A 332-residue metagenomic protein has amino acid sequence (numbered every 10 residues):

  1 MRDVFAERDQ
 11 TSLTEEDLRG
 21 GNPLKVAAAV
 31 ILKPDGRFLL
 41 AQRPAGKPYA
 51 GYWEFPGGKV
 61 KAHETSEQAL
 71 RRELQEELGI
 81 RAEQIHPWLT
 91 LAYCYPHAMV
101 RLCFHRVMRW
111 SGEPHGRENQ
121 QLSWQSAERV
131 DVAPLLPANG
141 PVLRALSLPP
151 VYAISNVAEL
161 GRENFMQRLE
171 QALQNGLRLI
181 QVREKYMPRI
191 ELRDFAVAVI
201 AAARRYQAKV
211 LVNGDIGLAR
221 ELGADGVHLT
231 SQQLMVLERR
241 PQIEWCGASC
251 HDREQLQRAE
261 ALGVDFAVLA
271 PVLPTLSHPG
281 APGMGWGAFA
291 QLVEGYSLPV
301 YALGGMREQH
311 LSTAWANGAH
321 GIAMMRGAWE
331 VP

Functional and structural regions predicted by a protein language model:
E7-D9, L13-L39: Conserved N-terminal beta-strand and adjoining loop/helix that marks the start of the Nudix/MutT-like hydrolase domain
K33, L91-P114: Active-site-adjacent beta-strand/loop module that shapes the phosphate/pyrophosphate-binding cleft
R37-I80, W88-L89: Conserved Nudix-box catalytic region and its N-terminal flanking loop in Nudix hydrolases and closely related
F104-M108, P114-S147: NUDIX/MutT-family hydrolases
P149-N164, W245-C250: Active-site mouth loops of central-metabolism enzymes
A153, I180, A219, A259 (+4 more regions): Conserved, mostly hydrophobic/aromatic
L192-G214, S231-L234, E238-D252, A281-R307: Alpha-helix-loop-beta-strand connector modules within alpha/beta enzyme cores
T230-R239, F266-G280, G305-P332: Glycine-rich phosphate-binding active-site loops on the catalytic face of alpha/beta enzymes
